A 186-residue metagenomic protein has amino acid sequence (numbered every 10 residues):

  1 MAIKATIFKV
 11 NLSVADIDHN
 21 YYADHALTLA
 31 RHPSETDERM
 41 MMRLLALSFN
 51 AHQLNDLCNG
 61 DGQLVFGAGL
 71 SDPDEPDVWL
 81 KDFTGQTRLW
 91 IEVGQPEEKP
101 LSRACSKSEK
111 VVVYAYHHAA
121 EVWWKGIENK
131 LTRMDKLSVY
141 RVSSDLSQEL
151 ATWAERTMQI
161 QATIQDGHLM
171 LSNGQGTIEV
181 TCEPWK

Functional and structural regions predicted by a protein language model:
M1-K9, C182: Nuclease-adjacent, charged terminal/linker segments that flank catalytic cores
V10-L12, V78, G167-S172: Short polybasic amphipathic segments
D18-L70: Acidic-basic catalytic patches of nuclease active cores, encompassing PD-(D/E)XK and other metal-cofactor nuclease
V78-L80, G85-L101: Conserved catalytic cores of phosphodiester-cleaving nucleases, focusing on short active-site segments
W90, S108-A115, D135-Y140: Hydrophobic beta-strand segments of well-ordered beta-sheets in folded domains
P100-A104, G126-I127: A short acidic, amphipathic alpha-helical/loop segment
Y116-A120, S144: Short beta-alpha junction loops
W124-E183: Domain-level recognition of nuclease-like catalytic cores that cleave nucleotide substrates
